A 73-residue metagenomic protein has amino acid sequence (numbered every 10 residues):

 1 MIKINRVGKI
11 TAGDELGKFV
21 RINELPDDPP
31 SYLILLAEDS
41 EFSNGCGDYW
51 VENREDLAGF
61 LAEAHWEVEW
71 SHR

Functional and structural regions predicted by a protein language model:
M1-E15: Negatively charged, low-complexity tracts enriched in Asp/Glu with abundant Ser/Thr
A12-L25, L57: Short, low-complexity, intrinsically disordered N-terminal segments
I22-G45: Short aromatic-glycine-(Arg/Gly/Cys) micro-motifs in beta-strand/loop hairpins
D39-R73: Mixed-charge, Lys/Arg-enriched low-complexity segments
